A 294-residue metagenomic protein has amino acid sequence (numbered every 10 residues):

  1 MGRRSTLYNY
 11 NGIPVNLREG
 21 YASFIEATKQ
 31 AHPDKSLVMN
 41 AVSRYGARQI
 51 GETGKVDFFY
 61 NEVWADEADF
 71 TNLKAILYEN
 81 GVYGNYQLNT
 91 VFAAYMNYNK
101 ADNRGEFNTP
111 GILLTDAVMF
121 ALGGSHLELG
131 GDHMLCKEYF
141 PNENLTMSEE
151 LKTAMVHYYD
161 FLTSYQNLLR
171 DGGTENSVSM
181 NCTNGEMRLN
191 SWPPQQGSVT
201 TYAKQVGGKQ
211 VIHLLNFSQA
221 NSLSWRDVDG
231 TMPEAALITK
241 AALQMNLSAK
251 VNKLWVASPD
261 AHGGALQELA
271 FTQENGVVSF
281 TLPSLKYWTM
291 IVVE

Functional and structural regions predicted by a protein language model:
M1-F58, W64-A75: Active-site neighborhood of glycoside hydrolase catalytic domains
R4, G84-S177, V206, S218: Aromatic/acidic polysaccharide-binding cleft in carbohydrate-active enzymes
V42-Q49, V63-I76, N99-T109, C136-K137 (+1 more regions): Acidic-and-aromatic substrate-binding clefts and catalytic sites of carbohydrate-active enzymes
I50-T53, L77-Y86, M119: Acidic (Asp/Glu)-rich catalytic clusters
D57, M119, I212: Conserved, mostly hydrophobic/aromatic
M187-A249, T289: Carbohydrate-binding surface patches
K253-V278: Solvent-exposed beta-strand/loop surfaces of large extracellular or lumenal domains
E274-E294: C-terminal beta-strand-rich structural cap/linker in extracellular carbohydrate-active enzymes
